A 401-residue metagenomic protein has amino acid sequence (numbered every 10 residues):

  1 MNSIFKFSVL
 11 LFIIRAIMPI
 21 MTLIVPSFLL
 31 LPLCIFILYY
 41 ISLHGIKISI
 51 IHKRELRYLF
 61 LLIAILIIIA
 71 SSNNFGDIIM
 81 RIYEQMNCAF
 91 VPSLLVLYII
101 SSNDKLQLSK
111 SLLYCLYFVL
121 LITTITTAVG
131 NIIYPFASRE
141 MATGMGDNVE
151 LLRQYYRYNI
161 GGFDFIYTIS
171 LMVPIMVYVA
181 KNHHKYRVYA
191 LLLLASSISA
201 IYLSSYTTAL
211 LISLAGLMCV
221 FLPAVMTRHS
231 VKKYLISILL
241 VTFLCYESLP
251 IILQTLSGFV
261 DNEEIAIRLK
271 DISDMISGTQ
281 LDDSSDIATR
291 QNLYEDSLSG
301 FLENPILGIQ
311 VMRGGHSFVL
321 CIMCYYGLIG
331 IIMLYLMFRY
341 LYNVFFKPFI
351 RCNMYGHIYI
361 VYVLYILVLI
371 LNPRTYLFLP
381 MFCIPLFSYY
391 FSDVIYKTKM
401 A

Functional and structural regions predicted by a protein language model:
M1-I68, K110, K181-V188, V231-K232 (+3 more regions): Transmembrane signal-anchor hairpin modules in multi-pass inner-membrane enzymes, especially those that act on
I37-I46, I67-A128, I175, F221-A224: Transmembrane alpha-helical segments and their membrane-water interfaces
L38, L217, I358-I366, R374-A401: Transmembrane alpha-helices of multi-pass inner-membrane enzymes
K110-A137, N159-S205, A209-A224: Alpha-helical transmembrane segments of multi-pass inner-membrane proteins
Y114-F118, Y186-R187, L222-M226, Y326-L369 (+2 more regions): Hydrophobic transmembrane alpha-helices and their immediate junctions
M141-N159, P305-L320: Juxtamembrane membrane-water interface segments that cap and precede transmembrane helices
F221-Q280: A membrane-periplasm/extracellular boundary helix in multi-pass inner-membrane enzymes that assemble envelope glycans
A266-G315, Y326-I332: TM-adjacent membrane-interface loops and short helices in multi-pass inner/ER membrane proteins
